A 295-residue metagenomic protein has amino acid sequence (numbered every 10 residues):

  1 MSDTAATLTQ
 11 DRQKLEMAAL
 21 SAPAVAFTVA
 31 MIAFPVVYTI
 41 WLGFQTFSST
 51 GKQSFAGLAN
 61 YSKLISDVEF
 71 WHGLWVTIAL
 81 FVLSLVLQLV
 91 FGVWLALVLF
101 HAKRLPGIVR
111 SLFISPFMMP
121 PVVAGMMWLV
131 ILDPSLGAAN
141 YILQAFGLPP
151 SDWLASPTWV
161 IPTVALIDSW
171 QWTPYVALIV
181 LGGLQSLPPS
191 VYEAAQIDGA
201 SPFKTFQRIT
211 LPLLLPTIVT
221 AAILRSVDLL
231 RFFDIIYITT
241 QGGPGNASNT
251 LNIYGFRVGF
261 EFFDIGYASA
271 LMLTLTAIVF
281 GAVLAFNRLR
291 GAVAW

Functional and structural regions predicted by a protein language model:
M1-R12: Short, Lys/Arg-rich, polar N-terminal cytosolic tail immediately upstream of the first transmembrane signal-anchor
Q13-W295: A structural signal for multi-pass alpha-helical bundles of membrane permease subunits that mediate small-molecule
